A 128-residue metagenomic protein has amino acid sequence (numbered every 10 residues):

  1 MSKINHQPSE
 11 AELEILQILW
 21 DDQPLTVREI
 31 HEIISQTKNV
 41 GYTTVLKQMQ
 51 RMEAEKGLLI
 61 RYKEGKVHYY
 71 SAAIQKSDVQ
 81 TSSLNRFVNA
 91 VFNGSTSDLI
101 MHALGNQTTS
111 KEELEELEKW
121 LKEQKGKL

Functional and structural regions predicted by a protein language model:
M1-L16, D78, K127: Short alpha-helical segments that sit at the start of domains
N5-S9, K63-S82: Short, cationic-aromatic polyanion-contact patches
I18-Q23, Q36: Short helix-capping/hinge SLiMs at alpha-helix to coil transitions
L25-I33: Short acidic, hydrophobic short linear motifs in intrinsically disordered regions
E32-V40: Short helix-coil junctions and helix-kink-helix linkers
L46-Q50: Short, hydrophobic-biased segments on the C-terminal half of alpha helices that form "recognition helices"
A54-E64: Beta-hairpin "wing" of winged helix-turn-helix
S82-K125: Amphipathic alpha-helical dimerization/coiled-coil segments that flank or bridge DNA-binding/regulatory modules
